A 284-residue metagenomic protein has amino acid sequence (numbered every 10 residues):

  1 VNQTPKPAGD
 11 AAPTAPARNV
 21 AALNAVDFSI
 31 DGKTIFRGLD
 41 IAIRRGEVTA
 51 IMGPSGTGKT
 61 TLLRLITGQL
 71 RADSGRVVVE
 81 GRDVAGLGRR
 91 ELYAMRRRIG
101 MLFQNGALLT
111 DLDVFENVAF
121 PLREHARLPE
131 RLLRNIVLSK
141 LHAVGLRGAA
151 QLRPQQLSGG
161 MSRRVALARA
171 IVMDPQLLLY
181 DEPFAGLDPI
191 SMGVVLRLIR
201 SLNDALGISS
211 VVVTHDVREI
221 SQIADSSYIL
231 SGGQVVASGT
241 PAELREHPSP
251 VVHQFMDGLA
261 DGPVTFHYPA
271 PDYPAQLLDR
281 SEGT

Functional and structural regions predicted by a protein language model:
M52-P54: The feature captures the beta-strand-to-loop junction immediately N-terminal to the Walker
T67: Helix-to-loop junction immediately C-terminal to a conserved catalytic motif
R82-D83, E130-G148: Conserved ABC ATPase "signature" region
R153-L157, M161: Conserved ABC ATPase signature
D174: Conserved catalytic motifs of ABC-family nucleotide-binding domains
L178-D181: Catalytic Walker B motif of ABC-type/P-loop ATPase nucleotide-binding domains
D257-T284: ABC ATPase nucleotide-binding domains
